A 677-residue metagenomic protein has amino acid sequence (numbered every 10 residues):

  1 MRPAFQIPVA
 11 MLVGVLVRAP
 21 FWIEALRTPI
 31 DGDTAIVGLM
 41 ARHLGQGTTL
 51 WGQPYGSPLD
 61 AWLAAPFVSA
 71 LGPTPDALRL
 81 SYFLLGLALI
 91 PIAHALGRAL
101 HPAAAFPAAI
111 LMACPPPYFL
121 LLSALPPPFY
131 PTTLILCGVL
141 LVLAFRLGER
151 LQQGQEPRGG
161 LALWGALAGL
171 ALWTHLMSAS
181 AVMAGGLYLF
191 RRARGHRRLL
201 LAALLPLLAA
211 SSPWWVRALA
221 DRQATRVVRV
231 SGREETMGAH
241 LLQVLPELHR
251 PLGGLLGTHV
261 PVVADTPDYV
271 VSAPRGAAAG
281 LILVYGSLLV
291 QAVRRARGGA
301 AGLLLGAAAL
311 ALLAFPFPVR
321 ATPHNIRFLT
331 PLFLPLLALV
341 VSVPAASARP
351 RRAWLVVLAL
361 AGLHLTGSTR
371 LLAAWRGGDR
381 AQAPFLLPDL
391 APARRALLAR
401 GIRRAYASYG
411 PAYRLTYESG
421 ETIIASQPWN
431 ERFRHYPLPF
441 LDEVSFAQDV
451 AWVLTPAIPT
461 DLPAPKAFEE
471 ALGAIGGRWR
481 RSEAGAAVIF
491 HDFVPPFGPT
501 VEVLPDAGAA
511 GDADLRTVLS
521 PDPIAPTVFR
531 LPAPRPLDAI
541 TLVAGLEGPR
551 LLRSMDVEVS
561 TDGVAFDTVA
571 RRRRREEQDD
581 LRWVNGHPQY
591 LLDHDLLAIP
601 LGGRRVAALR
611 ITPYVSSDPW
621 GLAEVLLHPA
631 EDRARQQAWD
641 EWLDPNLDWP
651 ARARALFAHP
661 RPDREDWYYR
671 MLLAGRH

Functional and structural regions predicted by a protein language model:
L12, L189-F190, L208, V260-G299: Hydrophobic, aromatic-rich transmembrane alpha-helices and their immediate juxtamembrane boundary segments
A19-E24, A61, P75-R79, G86-L89 (+4 more regions): Aromatic- and kink-enriched transmembrane "portal" helix at the membrane-lumen/periplasm boundary that abuts
I23-G32, G45-R79: Membrane-proximal lumenal/periplasmic loop motifs of glycosylation machinery
L80-L100, F119, V139-V142, G286-Q291: Transmembrane-helix motifs of polytopic, lipid-linked glycan transferases
L136, S272-Y285, A301-R352, V356: Hydrophobic/aromatic-rich transmembrane helices and adjacent perimembrane loops
G159-H175, V182-Y188, P206: Membrane-interface alpha helices of multi-pass inner-membrane proteins
L199-V262: Membrane-lumen/periplasm interface segments of specific transmembrane helices in polyprenyl phosphate-linked
G511-R574, L592-L656, W667-Y669: Aromatic, loop-rich ligand-recognition surfaces of beta-strand-rich domains
